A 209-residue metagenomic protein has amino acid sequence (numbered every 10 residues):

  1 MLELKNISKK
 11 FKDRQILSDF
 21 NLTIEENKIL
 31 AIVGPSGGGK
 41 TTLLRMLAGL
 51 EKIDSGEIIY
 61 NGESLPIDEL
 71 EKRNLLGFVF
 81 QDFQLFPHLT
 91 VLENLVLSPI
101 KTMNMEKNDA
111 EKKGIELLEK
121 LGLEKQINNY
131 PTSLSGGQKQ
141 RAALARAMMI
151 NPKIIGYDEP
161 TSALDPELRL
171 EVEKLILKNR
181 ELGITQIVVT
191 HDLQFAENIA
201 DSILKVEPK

Functional and structural regions predicted by a protein language model:
A48: Helix-to-loop junction immediately C-terminal to a conserved catalytic motif
G56-S64: Conserved ABC transporter NBD signature motif
S64-G77, K107, E181: ABC ATPase NBD coupling module
Y130-L134, Q138: Conserved ABC ATPase signature
M149-K153: A short, proline-enriched helix->beta-strand linker immediately N-terminal to the Walker B motif in ABC-type P-loop
I155-D158: Catalytic Walker B motif of ABC-type/P-loop ATPase nucleotide-binding domains
P166-L168: Helix N-cap at the start of a conserved alpha-helix in ABC-type nucleotide-binding domains
